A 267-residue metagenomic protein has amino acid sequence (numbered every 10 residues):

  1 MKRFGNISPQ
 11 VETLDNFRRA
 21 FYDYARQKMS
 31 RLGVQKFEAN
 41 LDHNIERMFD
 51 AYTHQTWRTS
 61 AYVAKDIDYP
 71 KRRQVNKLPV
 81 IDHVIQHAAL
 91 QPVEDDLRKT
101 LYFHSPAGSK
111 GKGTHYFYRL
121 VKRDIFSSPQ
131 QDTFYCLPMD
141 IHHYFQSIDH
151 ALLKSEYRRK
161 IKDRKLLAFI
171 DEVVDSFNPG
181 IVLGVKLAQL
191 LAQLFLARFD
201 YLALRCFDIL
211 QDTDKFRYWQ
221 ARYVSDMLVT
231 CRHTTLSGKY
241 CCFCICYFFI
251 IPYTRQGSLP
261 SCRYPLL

Functional and structural regions predicted by a protein language model:
M1-E46: Non-catalytic, polymerase-adjacent accessory regions of viral genome-replication enzymes
R3-I7, L90-D149: Active-site-proximal segment of RNA-dependent polymerases
V11-Q27, T59-A64, L90-D96, A168-I170: Short, compositionally biased low-complexity segments
D15-R18, D42, E46, D82-Q91 (+5 more regions): Non-catalytic, well-ordered alpha-helical scaffold segments
Q27-Q35, S60-Q86, T100-K112, V173-L194: Short, conserved non-catalytic motifs in the polymerase core
H43-K71: Active-site-flanking structural segment that lines cofactor/substrate pockets
A51, R119, D124-V224, L228-I251 (+3 more regions): Conserved polymerase palm-domain catalytic core
A88-P92, C241-C244: PAPS/PAP-binding and catalytic site of the sulfotransferase fold
